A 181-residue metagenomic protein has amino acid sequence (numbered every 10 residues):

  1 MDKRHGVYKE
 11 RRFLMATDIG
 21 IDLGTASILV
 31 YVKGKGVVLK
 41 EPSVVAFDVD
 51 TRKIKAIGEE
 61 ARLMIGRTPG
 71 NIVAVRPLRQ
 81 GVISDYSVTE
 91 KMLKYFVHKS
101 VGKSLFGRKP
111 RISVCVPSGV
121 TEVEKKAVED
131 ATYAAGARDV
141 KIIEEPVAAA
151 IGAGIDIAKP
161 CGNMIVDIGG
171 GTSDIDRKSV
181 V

Functional and structural regions predicted by a protein language model:
M1-G170, D176-V181: Nucleotide/phosphate-binding catalytic cleft detector across ATP-hydrolyzing and phosphate-transferring enzymes
